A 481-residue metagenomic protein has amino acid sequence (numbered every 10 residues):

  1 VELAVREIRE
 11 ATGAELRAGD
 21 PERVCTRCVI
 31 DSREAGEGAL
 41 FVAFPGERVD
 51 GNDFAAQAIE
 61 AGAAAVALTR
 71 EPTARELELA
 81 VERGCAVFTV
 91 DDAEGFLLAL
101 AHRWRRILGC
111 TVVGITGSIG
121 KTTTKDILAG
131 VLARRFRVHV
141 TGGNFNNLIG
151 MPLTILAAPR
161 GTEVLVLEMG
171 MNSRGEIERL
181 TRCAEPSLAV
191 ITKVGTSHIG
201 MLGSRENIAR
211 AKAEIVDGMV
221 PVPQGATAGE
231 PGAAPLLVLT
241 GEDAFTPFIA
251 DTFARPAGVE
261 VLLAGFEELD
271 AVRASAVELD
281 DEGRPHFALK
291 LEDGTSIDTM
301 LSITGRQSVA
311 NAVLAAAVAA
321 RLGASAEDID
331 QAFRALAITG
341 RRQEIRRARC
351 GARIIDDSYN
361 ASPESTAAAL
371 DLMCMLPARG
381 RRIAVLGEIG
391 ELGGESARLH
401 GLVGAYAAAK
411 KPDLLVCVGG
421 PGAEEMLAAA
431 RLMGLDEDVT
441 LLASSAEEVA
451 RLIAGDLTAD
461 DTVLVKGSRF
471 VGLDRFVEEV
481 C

Functional and structural regions predicted by a protein language model:
L3-G114, T123-T124, L128-R134, I149 (+5 more regions): Short, basic phosphate-binding NTP loop
I8, A39, A58, L100 (+14 more regions): Residue-level signal for inorganic ion chemistry
S32-A43, L156-L165, M373-G393: Mobile, glycine- and charge-enriched loop segments and immediately flanking short secondary-structure elements within
G46-V49, I338-R341, S358-L435, L442: Active-site beta-alpha connecting loops in nucleotide-dependent enzymes
A55, I59-E60, T181-R182, A408: Non-catalytic positions within long, well-ordered alpha-helices that form the structural scaffold/packing of enzyme
P72-A80, V190-R353, G380, A405-A408 (+2 more regions): Acidic, Mg2+-coordinating active-site environments of NTP-dependent enzymes
E94-L237, G241, F248-V259, G455 (+1 more regions): Phosphate-binding loop of NTP-binding sites
I115, K121, L132, G340-E344 (+2 more regions): ATP-dependent carboxylate/acyl-activation modules
